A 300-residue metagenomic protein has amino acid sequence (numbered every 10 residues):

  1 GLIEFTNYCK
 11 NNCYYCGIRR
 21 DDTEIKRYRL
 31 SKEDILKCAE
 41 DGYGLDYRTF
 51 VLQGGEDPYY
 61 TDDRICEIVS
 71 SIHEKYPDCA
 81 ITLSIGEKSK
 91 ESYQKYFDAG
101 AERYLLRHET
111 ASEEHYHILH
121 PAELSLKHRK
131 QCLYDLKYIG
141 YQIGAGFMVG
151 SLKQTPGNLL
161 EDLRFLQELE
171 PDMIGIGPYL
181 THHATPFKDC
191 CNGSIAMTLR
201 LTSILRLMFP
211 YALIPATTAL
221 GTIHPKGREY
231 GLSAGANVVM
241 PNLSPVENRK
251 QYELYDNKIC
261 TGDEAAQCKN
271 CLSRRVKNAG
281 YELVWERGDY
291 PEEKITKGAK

Functional and structural regions predicted by a protein language model:
G1-I3, T23, V51-D62, E114 (+2 more regions): Glycine-rich, proline-tolerant flexible connector loops at the mouths of alpha/beta enzymes
I3, E56-P58, I85-S89, T110-S112 (+5 more regions): Active-site-proximal loop/turn and secondary-structure-junction residues that shape catalytic pockets, frequently
E4-R20: Local cysteine-cluster metal-coordination motifs and their immediate loop/turn environment, predominantly Fe-S cluster
C13, L52, L106, L136 (+3 more regions): Conserved, mostly hydrophobic/aromatic
R20-D34, G42-D63, V69-L133, Q142-V149 (+1 more regions): Core AdoMet radical
Y43, Q167-K300: Auxiliary Fe-S-binding modules of radical SAM enzymes
Y60-I85, E123-G144, L169, D189-A212 (+1 more regions): Alpha-helix-loop-beta-strand connector modules within alpha/beta enzyme cores
S89-D98, L152-Q167, G221-A234: Catalytic cores of alpha/beta
